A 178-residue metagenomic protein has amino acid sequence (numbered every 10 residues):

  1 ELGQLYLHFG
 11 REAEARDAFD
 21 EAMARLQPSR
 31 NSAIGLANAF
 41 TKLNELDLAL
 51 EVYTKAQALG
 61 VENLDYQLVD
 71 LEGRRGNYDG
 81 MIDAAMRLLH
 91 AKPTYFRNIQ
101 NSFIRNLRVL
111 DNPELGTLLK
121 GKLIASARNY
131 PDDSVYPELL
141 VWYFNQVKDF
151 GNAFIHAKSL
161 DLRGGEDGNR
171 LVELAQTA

Functional and structural regions predicted by a protein language model:
L2, L36, L68, I99-N106 (+2 more regions): Structural register within alpha-helical repeat arrays
F9, L43, R75, L110-P113 (+1 more regions): Structural motif corresponding to the intra-repeat A-B loop/turn of tetratricopeptide repeats
D20-P28, Y53-V61, M86-P93, L123-D132 (+1 more regions): Solenoid-like repeat scaffolds
S32, L64, N98-I99, Y136 (+1 more regions): TPR alpha-solenoid repeat register
Q57-A58, G73-R97, I104-L107: TPR/TPR-like (Sel1-like) alpha-helical repeat modules
